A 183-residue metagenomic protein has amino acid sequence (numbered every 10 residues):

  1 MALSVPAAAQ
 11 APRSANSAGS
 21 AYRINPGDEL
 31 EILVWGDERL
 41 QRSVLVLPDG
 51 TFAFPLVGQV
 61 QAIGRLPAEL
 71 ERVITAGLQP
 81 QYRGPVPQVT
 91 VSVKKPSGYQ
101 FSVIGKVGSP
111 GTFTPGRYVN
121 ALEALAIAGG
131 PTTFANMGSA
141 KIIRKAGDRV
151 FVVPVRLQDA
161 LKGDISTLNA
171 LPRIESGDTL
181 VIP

Functional and structural regions predicted by a protein language model:
M1-S4: Bacterial N-terminal signal peptides
A7-P183: Ser/Thr/Pro/Gly-biased, low-complexity, turn-/loop-rich segments that often occur immediately after N-terminal
